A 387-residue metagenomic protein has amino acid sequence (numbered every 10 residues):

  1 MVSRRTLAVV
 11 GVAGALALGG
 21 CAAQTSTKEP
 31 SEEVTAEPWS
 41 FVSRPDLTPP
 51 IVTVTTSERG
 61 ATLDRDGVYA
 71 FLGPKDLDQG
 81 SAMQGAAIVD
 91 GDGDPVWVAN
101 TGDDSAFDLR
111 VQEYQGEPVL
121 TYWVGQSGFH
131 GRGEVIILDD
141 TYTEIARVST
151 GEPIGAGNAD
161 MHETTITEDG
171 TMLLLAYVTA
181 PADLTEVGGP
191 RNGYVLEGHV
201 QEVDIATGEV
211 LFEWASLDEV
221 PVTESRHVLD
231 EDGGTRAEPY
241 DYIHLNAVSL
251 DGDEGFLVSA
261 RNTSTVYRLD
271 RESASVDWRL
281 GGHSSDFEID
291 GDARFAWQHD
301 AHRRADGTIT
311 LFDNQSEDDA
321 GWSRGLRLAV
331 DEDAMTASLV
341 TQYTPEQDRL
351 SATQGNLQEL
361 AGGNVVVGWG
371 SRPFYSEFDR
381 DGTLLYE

Functional and structural regions predicted by a protein language model:
M1-V10: Bacterial N-terminal signal peptides that target proteins for export
L18-G20: C-terminal motif of bacterial Sec signal peptides marking the signal peptidase cleavage site
A22-Q24: Bacterial signal peptide processing site
T27-E387: Histidine-/acidic-rich catalytic cores in large beta-rich domains
